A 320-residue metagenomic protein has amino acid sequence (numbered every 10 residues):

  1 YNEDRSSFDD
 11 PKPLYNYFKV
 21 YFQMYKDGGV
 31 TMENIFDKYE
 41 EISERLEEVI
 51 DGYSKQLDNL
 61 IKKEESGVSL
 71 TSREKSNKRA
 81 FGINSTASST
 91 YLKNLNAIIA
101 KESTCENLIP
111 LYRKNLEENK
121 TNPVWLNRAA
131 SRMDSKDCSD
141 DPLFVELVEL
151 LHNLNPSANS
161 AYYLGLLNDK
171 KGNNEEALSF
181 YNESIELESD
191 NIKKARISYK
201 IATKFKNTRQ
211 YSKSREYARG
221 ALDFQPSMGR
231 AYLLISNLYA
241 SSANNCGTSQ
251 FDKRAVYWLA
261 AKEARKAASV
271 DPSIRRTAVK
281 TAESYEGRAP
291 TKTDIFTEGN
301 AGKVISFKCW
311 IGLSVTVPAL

Functional and structural regions predicted by a protein language model:
Y1-P142, V279-Y285, I295, G299-L320: Preference for long, solvent-exposed alpha-helical segments and helix-linker "stalks"
R5-S6, F22-G29, D134-C138, K170-G172 (+6 more regions): Short coil/turn linking the two alpha-helices of tandem helical-hairpin repeats
D10, N122, S157, N191-K194 (+2 more regions): Residue-level recognition of tetratricopeptide repeat
L14, F18, W125-A129, A161 (+4 more regions): TPR repeat positional signature
K19, S131, L166-D169, Y199-T203 (+4 more regions): Residue-level recognition of tetratricopeptide repeat
N153-L154, L187-D190, F224, V270: Structural marker of alpha-solenoid helical repeat scaffolds
